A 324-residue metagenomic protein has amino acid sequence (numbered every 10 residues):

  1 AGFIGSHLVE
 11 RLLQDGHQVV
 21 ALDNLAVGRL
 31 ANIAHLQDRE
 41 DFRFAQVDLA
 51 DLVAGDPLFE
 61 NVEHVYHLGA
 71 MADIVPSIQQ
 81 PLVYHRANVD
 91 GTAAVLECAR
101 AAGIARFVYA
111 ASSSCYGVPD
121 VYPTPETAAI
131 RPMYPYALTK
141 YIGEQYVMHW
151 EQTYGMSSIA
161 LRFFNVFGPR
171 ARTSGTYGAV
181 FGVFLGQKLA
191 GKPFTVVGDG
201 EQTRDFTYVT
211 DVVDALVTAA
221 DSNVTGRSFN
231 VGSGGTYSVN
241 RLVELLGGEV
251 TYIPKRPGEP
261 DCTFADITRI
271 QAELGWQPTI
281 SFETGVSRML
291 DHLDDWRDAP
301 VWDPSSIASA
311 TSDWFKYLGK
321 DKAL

Functional and structural regions predicted by a protein language model:
A1-V166, T210, H292, W296 (+2 more regions): N-terminal Rossmann-like NAD(P)+-binding domain of SDR-like oxidoreductases, especially those catalyzing
L8, L216-A220, V243-L246, V286-L293: Hydrophobic "lid"/C-terminal helical patch of Rossmann-like NAD(P)-dependent dehydrogenase/epimerase domains
V27-R29, Y237-V239, P254-R269, S306-S309 (+1 more regions): Active-site loop of classical SDR/Rossmann-like NAD(P)-dependent oxidoreductases, centered on the catalytic Tyr-X3-Lys
G28, A50, Q79, A87-D90 (+7 more regions): Residue-level signal for the nucleotide or nucleotide-sugar donor/cofactor binding architecture
E40, G182-V196, S222, G248-P254 (+1 more regions): A short C-terminal helix-loop "cap" of Rossmann-like NAD(P)-dependent dehydrogenase/epimerase domains
Y141, V166-G182, A190-K192, V197 (+4 more regions): Glycine/proline-rich active-site loop of Rossmann-fold NAD(P)-dependent oxidoreductases
V209, R241, R256-Q277, T284-R288 (+2 more regions): Conserved C-terminal active-site "lid" loop/helix of NAD(P)H-dependent oxidoreductases that clamps the redox cofactor
S222-P257, D266-I267: Mid/C-terminal beta-alpha module of Rossmann-like enzyme folds, strongest in SDR-family dehydrogenases/epimerases
